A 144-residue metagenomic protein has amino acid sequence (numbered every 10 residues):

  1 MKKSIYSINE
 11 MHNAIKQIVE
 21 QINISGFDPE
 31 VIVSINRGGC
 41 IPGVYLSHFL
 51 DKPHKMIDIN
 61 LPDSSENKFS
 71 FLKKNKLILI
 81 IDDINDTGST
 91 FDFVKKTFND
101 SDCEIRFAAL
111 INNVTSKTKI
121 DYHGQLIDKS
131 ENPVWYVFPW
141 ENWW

Functional and structural regions predicted by a protein language model:
M1-W144: PRPP-associated nucleotide enzymes
